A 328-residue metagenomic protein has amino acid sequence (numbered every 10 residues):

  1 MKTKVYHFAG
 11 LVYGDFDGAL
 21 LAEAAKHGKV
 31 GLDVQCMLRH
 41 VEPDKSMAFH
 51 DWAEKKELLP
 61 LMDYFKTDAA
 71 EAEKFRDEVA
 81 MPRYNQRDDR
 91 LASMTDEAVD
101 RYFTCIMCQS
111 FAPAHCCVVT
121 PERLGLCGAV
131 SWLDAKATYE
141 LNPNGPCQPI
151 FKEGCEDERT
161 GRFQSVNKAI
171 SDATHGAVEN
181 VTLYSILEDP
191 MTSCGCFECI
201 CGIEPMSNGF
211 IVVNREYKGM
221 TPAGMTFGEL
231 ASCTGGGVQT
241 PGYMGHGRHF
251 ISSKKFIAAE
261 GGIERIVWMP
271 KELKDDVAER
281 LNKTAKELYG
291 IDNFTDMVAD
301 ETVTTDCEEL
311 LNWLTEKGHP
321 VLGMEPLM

Functional and structural regions predicted by a protein language model:
M1-M328: Cysteine-centered metal-binding/redox modules
